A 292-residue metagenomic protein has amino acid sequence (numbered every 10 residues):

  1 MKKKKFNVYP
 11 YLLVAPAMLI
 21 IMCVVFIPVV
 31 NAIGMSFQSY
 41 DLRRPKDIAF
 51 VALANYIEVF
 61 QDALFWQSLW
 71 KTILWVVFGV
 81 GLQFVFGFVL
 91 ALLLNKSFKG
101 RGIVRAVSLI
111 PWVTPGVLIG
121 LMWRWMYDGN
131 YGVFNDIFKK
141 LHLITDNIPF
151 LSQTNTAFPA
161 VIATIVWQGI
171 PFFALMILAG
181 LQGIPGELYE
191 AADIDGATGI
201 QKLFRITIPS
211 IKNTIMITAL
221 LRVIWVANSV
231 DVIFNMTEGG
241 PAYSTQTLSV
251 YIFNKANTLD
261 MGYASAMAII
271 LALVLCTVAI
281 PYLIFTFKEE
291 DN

Functional and structural regions predicted by a protein language model:
K2-N292: A structural signal for multi-pass alpha-helical bundles of membrane permease subunits that mediate small-molecule
